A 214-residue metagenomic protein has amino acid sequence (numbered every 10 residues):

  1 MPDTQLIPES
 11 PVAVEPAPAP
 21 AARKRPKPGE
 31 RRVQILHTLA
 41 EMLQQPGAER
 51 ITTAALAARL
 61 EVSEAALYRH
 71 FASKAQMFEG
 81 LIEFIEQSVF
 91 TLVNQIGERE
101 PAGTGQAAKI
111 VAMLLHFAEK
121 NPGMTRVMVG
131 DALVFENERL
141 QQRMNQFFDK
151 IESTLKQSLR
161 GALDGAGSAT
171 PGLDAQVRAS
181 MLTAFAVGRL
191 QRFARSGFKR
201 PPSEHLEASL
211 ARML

Functional and structural regions predicted by a protein language model:
M1-E30, L163-G167: N-terminal intrinsically disordered/low-complexity leader segments
D3, T125-G130, Q141, N145 (+1 more regions): Hydrophobic/aromatic-rich alpha-helical bundle segments in the mid-to-C-terminal region
E30-E41, Q45, R59, Q76-R99 (+6 more regions): Alpha-helical structural segments
E49-A55: Ser/Thr-centered, proline-biased regulatory motifs and S/T-rich low-complexity segments located at helix/coil boundaries
A57-A58, E138: Helix-turn-helix DNA-binding module
E61-F71: Short hydrophobic/aromatic patch on the recognition helix
F71, G130-E136: Short helix-capping/turn signature of helix-turn-helix
